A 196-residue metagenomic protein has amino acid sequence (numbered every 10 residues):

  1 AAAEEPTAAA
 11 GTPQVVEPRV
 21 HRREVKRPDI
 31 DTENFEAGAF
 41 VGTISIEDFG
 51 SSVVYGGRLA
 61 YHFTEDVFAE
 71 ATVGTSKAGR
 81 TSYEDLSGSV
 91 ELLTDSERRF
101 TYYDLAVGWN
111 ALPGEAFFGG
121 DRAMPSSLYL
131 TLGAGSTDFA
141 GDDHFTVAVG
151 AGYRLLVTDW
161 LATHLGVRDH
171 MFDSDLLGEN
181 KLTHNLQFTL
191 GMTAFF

Functional and structural regions predicted by a protein language model:
A2-A60: Short glycine/proline- and aromatic-enriched beta-strand/turn motifs that initiate or cap beta-hairpins
V25, T43-I44, S89-D95, G135-D138 (+1 more regions): Extracellular loop and loop/strand-boundary signature of outer-membrane beta-barrel proteins
E33-F35, S51-Y55, R99-Y103, S126 (+2 more regions): Residues that define the transmembrane beta-barrel architecture of outer-membrane proteins
F35, D66-A69, G114-F117, L155-T163: Repeated loop/turn-to-beta-strand initiation elements of outer-membrane beta-barrel proteins
A39-T43, Y55, A71-T75, W109 (+3 more regions): Transmembrane beta-barrel strands of outer-membrane/channel proteins
A60, G108-N110, F117, G152-R154 (+1 more regions): Transmembrane beta-barrel domains of outer membrane proteins
V67-A140, H144: Gram-negative (and chloroplast) outer-membrane scaffold detector with strong preference for beta-barrel transmembrane
Y103-N110, H184-F196: Outer-membrane beta-barrel "beta-signal"
